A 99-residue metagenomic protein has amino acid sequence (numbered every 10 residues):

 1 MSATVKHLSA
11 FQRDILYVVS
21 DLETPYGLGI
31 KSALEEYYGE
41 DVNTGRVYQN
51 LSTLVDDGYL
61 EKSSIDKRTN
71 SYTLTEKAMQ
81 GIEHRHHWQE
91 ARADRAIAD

Functional and structural regions predicted by a protein language model:
M1-T24: Short alpha-helical segments that sit at the start of domains
Y17, S32, E83: A cross-family signal for key residues in well-ordered alpha-helices that form functional helical elements
P25-L34: Short acidic, hydrophobic short linear motifs in intrinsically disordered regions
E35-R46: Short, positively charged loop/turn segments that connect secondary-structure elements
V55-S64: A short, conserved structural fragment
K67-H86: Basic, amphipathic "hinge/linker" alpha-helix immediately C-terminal to the N-terminal HTH DNA-binding motif
E83-D99: Amphipathic alpha-helical dimerization/coiled-coil segments that flank or bridge DNA-binding/regulatory modules
